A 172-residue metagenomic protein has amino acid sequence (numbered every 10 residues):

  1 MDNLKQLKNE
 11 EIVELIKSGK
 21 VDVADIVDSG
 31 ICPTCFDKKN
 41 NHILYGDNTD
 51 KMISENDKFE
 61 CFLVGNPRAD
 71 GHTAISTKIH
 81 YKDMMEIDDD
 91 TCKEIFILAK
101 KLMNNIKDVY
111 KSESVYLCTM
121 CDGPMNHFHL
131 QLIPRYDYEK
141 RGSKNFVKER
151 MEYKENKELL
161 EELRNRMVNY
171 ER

Functional and structural regions predicted by a protein language model:
M1-I79, R172: Active-site microenvironments that recognize anionic phosphate/pyrophosphate groups
N56-K58, R68-G71, D90, A99 (+2 more regions): Short connector loops at helix/strand junctions that flank enzyme active sites, especially segments positioning acidic
E60-L63, S114-C118: A short linear hydrophobic-aromatic micro-motif
H72, T77, C118-N145: Histidine-centered divalent-metal-coordination microenvironment in nucleic-acid enzymes
T73-F96, V147-K154: Short histidine-centered catalytic/ligand-binding loop motif
I87-V109, E158-N165: Long, well-ordered alpha-helical scaffolding segments within enzyme catalytic domains, especially pronounced
I106-V115, R172: Surface-exposed helix-capping loop/turn segments at secondary-structure junctions
E149-Y170: Metal-dependent nucleotidyltransferase catalytic core
